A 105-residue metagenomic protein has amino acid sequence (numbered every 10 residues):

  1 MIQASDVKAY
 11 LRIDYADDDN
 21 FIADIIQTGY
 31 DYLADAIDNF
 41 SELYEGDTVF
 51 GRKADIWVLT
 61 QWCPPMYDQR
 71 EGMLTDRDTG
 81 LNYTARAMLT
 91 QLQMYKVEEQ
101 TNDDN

Functional and structural regions predicted by a protein language model:
M1-N105: Divalent metal-cofactor coordination and adjacent catalytic microenvironments
